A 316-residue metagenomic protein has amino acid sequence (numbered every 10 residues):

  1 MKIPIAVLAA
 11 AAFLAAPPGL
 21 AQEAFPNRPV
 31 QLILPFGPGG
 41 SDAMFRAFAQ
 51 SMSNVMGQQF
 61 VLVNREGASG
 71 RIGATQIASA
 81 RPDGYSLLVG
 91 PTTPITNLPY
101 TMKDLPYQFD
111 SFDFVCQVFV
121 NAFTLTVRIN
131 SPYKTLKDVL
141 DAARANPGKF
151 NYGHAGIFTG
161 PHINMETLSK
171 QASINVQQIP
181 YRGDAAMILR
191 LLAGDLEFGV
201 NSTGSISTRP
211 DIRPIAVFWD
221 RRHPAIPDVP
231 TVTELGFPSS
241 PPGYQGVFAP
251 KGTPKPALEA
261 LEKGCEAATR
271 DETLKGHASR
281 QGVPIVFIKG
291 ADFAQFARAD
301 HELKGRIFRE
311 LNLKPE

Functional and structural regions predicted by a protein language model:
K2-L8: Sec-dependent signal peptide recognition, specifically the positively charged N-region followed immediately by
L8-L14: Hydrophobic helical h-region of N-terminal Sec-dependent signal peptides in bacterial secretory/periplasmic proteins
A16-P18: N-terminal signal peptide c-region/cleavage motif recognized by signal peptidases
A21-S111, K149, I157, P161 (+4 more regions): N-terminal (or domain-start) structured segment
N27-P29, K170-V176, K255-E316: An extracytoplasmic/periplasmic, membrane-proximal ligand-sensing/linker region
M52, S79-Y85, Y100-R182, V232 (+2 more regions): Hinge/capping helix and adjacent helix->loop/strand transition within the periplasmic-binding protein
P91-T92, I129, S202-G204, W219 (+1 more regions): Short secondary-structure boundary segments
A185-S240: Anionic-ligand binding region
